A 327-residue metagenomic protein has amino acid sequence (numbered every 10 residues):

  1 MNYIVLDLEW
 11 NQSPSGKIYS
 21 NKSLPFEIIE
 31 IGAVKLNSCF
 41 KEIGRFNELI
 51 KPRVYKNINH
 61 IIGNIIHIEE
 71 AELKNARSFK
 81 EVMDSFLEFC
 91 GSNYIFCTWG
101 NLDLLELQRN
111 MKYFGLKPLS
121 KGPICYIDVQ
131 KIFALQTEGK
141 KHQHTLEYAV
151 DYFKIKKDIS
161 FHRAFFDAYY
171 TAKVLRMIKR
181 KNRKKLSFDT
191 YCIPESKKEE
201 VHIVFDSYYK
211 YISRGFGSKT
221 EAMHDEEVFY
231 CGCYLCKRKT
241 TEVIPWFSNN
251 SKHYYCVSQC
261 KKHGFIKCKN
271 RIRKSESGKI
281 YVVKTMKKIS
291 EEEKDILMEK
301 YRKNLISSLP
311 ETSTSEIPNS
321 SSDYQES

Functional and structural regions predicted by a protein language model:
N2-Q108, K267-S307: Conserved non-catalytic scaffold segment of RNase H-like nuclease domains
L6, I127, F166: Active-site flanking residues adjacent to catalytic metal/cofactor-binding acidic residues
W10-Q12, K131, Y170: Short, glycine/acidic-enriched loop or turn micro-motifs at the edges of active sites
V54, I61-G63, E70-L73, I132-A168: Active-site-proximal helix-loop-helix substrate-binding element of RNase H-like nuclease domains
I95-N101, E106-M111, T145-Y208: Acidic, Mg2+-coordinating catalytic module of metal-dependent nucleases/exonucleases that use a two-metal-ion mechanism
L116: Replace "Mg2+/Mn2+-dependent" with "divalent metal-dependent
L119-F133: Conserved beta-strand -> loop -> alpha-helix junction used to position metal-binding or nucleic-acid-contacting
M177-S327: Acidic two-metal-ion nuclease catalytic site recognized across multiple nuclease folds, prominently DnaQ/RNase D-T
